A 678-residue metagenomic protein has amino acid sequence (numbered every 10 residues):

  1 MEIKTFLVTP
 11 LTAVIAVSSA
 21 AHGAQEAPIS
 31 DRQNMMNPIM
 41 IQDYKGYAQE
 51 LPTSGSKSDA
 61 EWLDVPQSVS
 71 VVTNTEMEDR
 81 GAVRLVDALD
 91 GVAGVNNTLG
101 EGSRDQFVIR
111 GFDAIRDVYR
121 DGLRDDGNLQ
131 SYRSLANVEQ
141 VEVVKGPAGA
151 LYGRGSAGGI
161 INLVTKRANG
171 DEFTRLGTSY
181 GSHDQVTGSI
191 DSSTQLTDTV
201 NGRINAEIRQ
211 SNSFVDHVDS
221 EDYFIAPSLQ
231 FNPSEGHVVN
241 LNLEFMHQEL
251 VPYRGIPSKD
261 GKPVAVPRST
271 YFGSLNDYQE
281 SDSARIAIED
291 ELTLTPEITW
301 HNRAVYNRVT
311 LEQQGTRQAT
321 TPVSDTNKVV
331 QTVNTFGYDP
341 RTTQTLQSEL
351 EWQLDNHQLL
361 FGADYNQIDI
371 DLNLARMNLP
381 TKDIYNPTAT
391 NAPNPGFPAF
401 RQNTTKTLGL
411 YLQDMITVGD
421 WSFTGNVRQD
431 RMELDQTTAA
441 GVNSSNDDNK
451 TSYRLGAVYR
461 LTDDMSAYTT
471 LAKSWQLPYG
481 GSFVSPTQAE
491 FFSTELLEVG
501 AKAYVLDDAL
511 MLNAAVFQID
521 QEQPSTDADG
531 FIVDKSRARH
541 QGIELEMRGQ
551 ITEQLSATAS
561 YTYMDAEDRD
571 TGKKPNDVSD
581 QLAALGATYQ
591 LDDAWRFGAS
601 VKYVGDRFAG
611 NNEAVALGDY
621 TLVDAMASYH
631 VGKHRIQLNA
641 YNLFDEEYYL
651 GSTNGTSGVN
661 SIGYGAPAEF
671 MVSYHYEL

Functional and structural regions predicted by a protein language model:
M1-R80, V86-V92, P296, N356 (+3 more regions): N-terminal Sec signal peptide and the immediately downstream disordered periplasmic leader that contains the TonB box
N97, Q106, L123-P147, V164-T165: Short acidic/polar hinge/loop motifs at secondary-structure boundaries that mediate gating or recognition
G127, A136-E139, A150-P227, P233-H237 (+2 more regions): Outer-membrane beta-barrel translocator/receptor signature
R209, S213, A226-T293, T299 (+3 more regions): Acidic/polar loop-and-plug regions of large Gram-negative outer-membrane beta-barrel proteins
N232, R341, N356-L360, D364-Q367 (+6 more regions): Structural signature of Gram-negative outer-membrane beta-barrels, strongest in the C-terminal barrel of TonB-dependent
I286-V309, V330-T438, Q550, T558: Face-selective signature of the C-terminal outer-membrane beta-barrel domain
E289-T293, T299-V305, V309-G315, Y468 (+2 more regions): Membrane-embedded beta-barrel scaffold of Gram-negative outer-membrane proteins
Q353, D420, Q518, D534-N612 (+3 more regions): Gram-negative outer-membrane beta-barrel transporters
